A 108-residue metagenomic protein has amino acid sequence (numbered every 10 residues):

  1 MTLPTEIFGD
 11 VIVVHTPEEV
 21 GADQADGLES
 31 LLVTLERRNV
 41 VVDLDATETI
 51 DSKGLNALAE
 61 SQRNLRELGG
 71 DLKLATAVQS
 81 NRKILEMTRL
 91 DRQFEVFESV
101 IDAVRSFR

Functional and structural regions predicted by a protein language model:
M1-H15: Short beta-strand/loop segment at the start of cytosolic alpha/beta domains
T5, D91-F94, V104: Generic intrinsically disordered, low-complexity segments enriched for polar/acidic and small residues
F8, D45, I101: Conserved catalytic submotifs in the C-terminal HATPase_c
T16-V20: Short, flexible loop segments at the rims of nucleotide/cofactor-binding pockets, characterized by
A22-F94: Amphipathic alpha-helical interaction surfaces in cytosolic regulatory modules
V96-R108: A charged, well-structured terminal subsegment
